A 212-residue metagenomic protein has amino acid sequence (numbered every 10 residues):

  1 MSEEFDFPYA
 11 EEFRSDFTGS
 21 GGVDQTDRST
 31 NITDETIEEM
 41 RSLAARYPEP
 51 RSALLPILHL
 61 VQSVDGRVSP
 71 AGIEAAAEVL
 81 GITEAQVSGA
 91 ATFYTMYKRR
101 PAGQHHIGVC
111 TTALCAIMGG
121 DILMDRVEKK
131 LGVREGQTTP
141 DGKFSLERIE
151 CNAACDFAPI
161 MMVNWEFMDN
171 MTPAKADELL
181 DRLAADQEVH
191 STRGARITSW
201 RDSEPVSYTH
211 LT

Functional and structural regions predicted by a protein language model:
S2-A44: Charged, compositionally biased N-terminal leader segments and the immediate start of the first structured element
D16-T18, N31-T36, S52, V64-A71 (+1 more regions): Short acidic alpha-helix initiation/capping motifs at coil-to-helix transition points, especially at protein N-termini
E39-L80, A85, T92-F93: N-terminal, charged amphipathic alpha-helical interaction modules
L80-G81, A116-M118, D141, E150 (+1 more regions): Long, low-complexity hydrophobic alpha-helices enriched in A/L/V/I and glycine
S88-V109, G132-A153, G194: Immediate flanking context of iron-sulfur cluster ligation sites
I107, L114-K130, F157-L180: Iron-sulfur (Fe-S) cluster-binding segments and ferredoxin-like electron-carrier domains, especially [2Fe-2S]
S145-N152, E178-V206: Short Fe-S-cluster ligation motifs
T209-T212: Conserved small/polar residues in nucleotide/adenosyl-binding loops
